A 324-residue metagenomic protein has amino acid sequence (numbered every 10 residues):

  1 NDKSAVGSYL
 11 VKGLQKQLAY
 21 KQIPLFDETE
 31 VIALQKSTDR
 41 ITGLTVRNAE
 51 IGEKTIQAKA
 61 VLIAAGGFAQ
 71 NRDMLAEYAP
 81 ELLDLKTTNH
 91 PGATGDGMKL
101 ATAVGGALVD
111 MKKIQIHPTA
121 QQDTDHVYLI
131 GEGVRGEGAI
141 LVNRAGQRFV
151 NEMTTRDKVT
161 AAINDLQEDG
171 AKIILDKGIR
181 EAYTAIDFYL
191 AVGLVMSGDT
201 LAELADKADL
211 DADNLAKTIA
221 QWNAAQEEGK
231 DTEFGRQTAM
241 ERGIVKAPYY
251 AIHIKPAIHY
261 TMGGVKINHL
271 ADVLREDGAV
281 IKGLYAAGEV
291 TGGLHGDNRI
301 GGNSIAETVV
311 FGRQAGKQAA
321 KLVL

Functional and structural regions predicted by a protein language model:
N1-G52, R72-M74, Q226-K246: Conserved redox-cofactor binding core of oxidoreductases
A33, N214-N298: A glycine-rich dinucleotide-binding beta-alpha-beta segment and adjacent secondary-structure elements that constitute
R47, V142, I267, L274-R275 (+1 more regions): Hydrophobic alpha-helical segments, especially N-terminal targeting/anchoring helices
A49-A120, T124, Y128, Q314: Glycine-rich loop(s) and the adjacent beta-strand/alpha-helix scaffold that form part
G97-A107, A208-D211, A216-I219, T308-L324: Internal hydrophobic alpha-helix adjacent to the cofactor/substrate pocket in enzyme cavities
M98-L100, V104-N214: An anion/pyrophosphate-binding glycine-rich loop and adjacent beta-alpha core in soluble alpha-beta enzymes
I116-Q121, D157-T160, P256-M262, V290-I305: Glycine-rich phosphate/pyrophosphate-binding beta-alpha loops
